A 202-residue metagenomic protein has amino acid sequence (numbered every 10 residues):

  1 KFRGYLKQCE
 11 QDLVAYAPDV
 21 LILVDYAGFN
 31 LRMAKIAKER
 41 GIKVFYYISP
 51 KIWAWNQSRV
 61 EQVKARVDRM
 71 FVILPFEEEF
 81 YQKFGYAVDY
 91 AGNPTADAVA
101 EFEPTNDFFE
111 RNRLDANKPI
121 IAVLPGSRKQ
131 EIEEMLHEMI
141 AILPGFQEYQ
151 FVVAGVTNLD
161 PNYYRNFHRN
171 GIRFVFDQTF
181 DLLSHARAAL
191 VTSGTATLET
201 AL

Functional and structural regions predicted by a protein language model:
K1-E110, L124-M135, F146, V156-N158 (+1 more regions): Active-site and donor-binding regions of nucleotide-sugar-utilizing enzymes
D12-A17, L114-N117, H185: Glycine-rich phosphate-binding loop signature in dinucleotide/nucleotide-binding domains
D115-A122, Y149-Q150: Charged active-site motifs of nucleotide-sugar-dependent glycosyltransferases
M135, I140-A141, L159, F167: Phosphate/pyrophosphate-binding betaalpha-module
I140-V156: A conserved nucleotide-sugar
Y163-Q178: Nucleotide-activated donor-binding/catalytic signature segment of Leloir-type glycosyltransferases, i.e., the conserved
F176-L202: A donor-sugar binding/catalytic signature common to diverse glycosyltransferases and related nucleotide-sugar
